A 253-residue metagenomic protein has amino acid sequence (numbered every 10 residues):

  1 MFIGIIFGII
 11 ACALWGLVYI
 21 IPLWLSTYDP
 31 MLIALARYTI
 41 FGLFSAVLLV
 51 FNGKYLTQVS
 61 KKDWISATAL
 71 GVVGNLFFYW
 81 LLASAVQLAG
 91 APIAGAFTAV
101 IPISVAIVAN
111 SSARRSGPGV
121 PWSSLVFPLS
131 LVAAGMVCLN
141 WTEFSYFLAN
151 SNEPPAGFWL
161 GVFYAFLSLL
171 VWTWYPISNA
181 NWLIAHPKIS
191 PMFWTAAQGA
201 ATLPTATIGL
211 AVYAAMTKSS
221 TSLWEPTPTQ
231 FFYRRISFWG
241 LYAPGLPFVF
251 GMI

Functional and structural regions predicted by a protein language model:
M1-L35, F41, V72, A133-G135 (+2 more regions): Glycine-/small-residue-enriched transmembrane alpha-helix faces in small-molecule transporters and effluxers
F7-G8, A67-G71, A83, G95 (+5 more regions): Residue-level signature of transmembrane alpha-helical cores of multipass secondary-active transporters and flippases
C12, A36, N75, A91-I101 (+2 more regions): Helix-helix packing/entry segments at the starts of transmembrane helices
L17-Y19, V50-T98, V137-C138, G240-I253: Specific transmembrane alpha-helical segments of multi-pass solute transporters/efflux pumps, especially DMT/EamA
I20-D29, S84-Q87, N140-G157, I184-A185 (+1 more regions): Membrane-interface helix termini and inter-helical loops of multi-pass transporters
T27-F77, S104-A109, L131, L170-S178 (+1 more regions): Transmembrane alpha-helices of multi-pass small-molecule transport proteins
L32-L43, G74, L82-S124: Specific alpha-helical transmembrane segments that line the substrate/conduction pathway and gating interfaces
S45, L49, V120-Y146, E225: Hydrophobic transmembrane alpha-helices of multi-pass small-molecule transport proteins
